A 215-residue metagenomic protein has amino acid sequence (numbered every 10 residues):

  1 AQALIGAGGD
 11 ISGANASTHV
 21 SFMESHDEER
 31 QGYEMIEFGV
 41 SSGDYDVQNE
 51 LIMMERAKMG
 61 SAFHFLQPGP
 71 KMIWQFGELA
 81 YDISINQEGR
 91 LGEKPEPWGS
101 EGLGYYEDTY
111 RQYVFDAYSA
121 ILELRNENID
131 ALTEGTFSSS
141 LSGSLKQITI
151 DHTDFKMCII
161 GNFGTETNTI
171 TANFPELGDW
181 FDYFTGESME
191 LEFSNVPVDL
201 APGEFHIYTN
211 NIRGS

Functional and structural regions predicted by a protein language model:
A1-E88, N126-D154, I159-I170, F184-T185: Conserved alpha/beta catalytic core and glycan-binding cleft of carbohydrate-active enzymes
A7, F63, P68, E96-S139 (+1 more regions): Aromatic- and carboxylate-lined catalytic core of secreted/periplasmic carbohydrate-active enzymes
H19, A57, R111-Y118, N173 (+1 more regions): A structural signal for well-ordered alpha-helical scaffolds and beta->alpha junctions
S42-M54, G99-Q112, F193-V196: Active-site rim elements
E88-E96: Aromatic- and acidic-residue-enriched segments that line the glycan-binding/catalytic groove of carbohydrate-active
N173-E187: Solvent-exposed beta-hairpin/edge-strand motifs
E192-S215: C-terminal beta-strand-rich structural cap/linker in extracellular carbohydrate-active enzymes
